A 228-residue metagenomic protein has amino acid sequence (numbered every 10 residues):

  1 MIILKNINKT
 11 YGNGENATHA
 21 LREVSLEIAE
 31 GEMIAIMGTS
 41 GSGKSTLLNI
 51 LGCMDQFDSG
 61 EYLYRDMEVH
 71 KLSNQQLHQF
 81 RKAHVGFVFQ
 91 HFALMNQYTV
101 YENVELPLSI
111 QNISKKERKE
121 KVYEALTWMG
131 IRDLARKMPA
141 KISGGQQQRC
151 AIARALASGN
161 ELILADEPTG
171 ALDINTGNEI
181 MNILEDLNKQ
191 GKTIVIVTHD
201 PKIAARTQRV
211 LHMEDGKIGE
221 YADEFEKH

Functional and structural regions predicted by a protein language model:
M1-T10, E220-H228: ABC-family P-loop ATPase nucleotide-binding domain
I2-M213: ABC family nucleotide-binding domain
V210-D223: H-loop (His-switch) and adjacent beta-strand-loop-beta switch element of ABC-type ATPase nucleotide-binding domains
